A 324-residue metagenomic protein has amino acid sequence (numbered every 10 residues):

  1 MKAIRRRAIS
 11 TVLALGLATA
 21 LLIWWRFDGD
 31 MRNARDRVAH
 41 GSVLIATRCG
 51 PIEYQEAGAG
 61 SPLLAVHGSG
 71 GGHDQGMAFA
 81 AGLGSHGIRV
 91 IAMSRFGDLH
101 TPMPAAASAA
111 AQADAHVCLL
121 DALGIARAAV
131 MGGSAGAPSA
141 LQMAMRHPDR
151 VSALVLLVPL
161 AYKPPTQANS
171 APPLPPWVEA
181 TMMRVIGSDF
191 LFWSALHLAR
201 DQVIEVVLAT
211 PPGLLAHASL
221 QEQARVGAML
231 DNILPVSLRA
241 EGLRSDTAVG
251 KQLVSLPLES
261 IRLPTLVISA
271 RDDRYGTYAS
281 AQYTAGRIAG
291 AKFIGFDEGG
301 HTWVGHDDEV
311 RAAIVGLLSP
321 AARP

Functional and structural regions predicted by a protein language model:
E56-H100: Conserved HGGG/HGGXW glycine-rich cap/lid loop of the alpha/beta-hydrolase fold
A111-A128: Conserved acidic catalytic loop of the alpha/beta-hydrolase fold
R127-N169: Conserved hydrolase catalytic core segment
L157-H197: A catalytic-pocket lid/entrance helix-loop region that shapes and gates access to the active site across common
L174, I186-L256: Alpha/beta-hydrolase
I261, V267-S269: Short beta-strand/loop motif that positions the catalytic acidic residue of the alpha/beta-hydrolase fold
R274-S280: Conserved alpha/beta-hydrolase "acid-adjacent" motif
G299-R311: Catalytic histidine-centered segment of alpha/beta-hydrolase-like enzymes
